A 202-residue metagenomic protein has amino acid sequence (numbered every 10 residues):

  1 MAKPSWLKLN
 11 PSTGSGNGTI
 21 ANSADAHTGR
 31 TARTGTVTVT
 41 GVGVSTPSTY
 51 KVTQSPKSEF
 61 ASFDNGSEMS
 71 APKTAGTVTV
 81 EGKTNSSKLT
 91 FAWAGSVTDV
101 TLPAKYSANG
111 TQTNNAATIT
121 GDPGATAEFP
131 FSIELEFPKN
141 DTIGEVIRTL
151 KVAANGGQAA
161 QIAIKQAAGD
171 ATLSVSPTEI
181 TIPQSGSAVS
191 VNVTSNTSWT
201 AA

Functional and structural regions predicted by a protein language model:
M1-A21, S58-S62, E68, S86-S132 (+1 more regions): Surface-exposed binding patches on compact interaction domains or structured appendages
A2, A26-T28, G41-G43, G82-S86 (+3 more regions): Non-cytosolic beta-sheet module surface loops
L9, V39, Y50-V52, V152 (+5 more regions): Fold-core signature of tandem repeat domains
T19, P47-T49, A75-T79, P130-S132 (+2 more regions): Intrinsic-disorder/low-complexity, polar/charged segments enriched in Ser/Thr/Lys/Arg/Asp/Glu/Gln
I20-N22, T31-G43, F131-E136, I143-G156: A short beta-strand micro-motif common to beta-rich folds, especially ectodomain repeats
A24-A26, G41, Q54, F137 (+5 more regions): Residues on the solvent-exposed faces and adjacent turns of beta-rich solenoids used to engage binding targets
V44-K57, Q158-G169: C-terminal edge beta-strand
K57-N85, G169-N196: Beta-sheet-dominated interaction scaffolds and their linkers
